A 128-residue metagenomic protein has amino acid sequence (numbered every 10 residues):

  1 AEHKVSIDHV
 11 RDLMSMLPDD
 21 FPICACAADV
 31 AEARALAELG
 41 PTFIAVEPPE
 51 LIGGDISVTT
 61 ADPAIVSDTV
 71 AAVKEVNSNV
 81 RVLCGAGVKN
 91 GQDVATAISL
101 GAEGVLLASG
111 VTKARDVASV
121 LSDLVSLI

Functional and structural regions predicted by a protein language model:
A1-I7, I44-S57, I98-L121: Glycine-rich phosphate-binding active-site loops on the catalytic face of alpha/beta enzymes
V5-H9, A27-A31, V88-K89, R115-D116: Short beta->alpha linker loops
V10-A28, T60-V82, L124-I128: Alpha-helix-loop-beta-strand connector modules within alpha/beta enzyme cores
M14, A33, V66, V94-A95 (+1 more regions): Generic hydrophobic/aromatic pocket-lining and core-packing "Φ" positions
D19-F21, G40-P41, V46, S78-N79 (+1 more regions): Short coil/turn connectors at secondary-structure junctions
I23, A33-P41, T112-K113, S119-S122: Conserved N-terminal beta1-alpha1 strand-loop-helix module at the mouth
A28-G40, V82-V105: Catalytic cores of alpha/beta
P41-V70, V80, K89, V120: Glycine/Thr-rich beta-alpha phosphate-binding loop at enzyme active sites
